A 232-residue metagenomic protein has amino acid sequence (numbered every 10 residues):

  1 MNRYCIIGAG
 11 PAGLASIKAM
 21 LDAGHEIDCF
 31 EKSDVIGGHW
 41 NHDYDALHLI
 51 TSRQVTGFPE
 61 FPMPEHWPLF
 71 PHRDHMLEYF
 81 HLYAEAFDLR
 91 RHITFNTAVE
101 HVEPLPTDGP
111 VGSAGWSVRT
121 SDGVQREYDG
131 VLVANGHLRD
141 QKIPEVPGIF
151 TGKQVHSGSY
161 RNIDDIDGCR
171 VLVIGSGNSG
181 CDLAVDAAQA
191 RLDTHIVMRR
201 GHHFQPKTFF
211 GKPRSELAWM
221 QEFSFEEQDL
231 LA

Functional and structural regions predicted by a protein language model:
M1-Y4: Extreme N-terminal starter segment of soluble prokaryotic enzymes
I6-A12, S16-I36, V124-R126, V131-A232: Rossmann-like dinucleotide-binding core of oxidoreductases
I6-R90, M198-K207: Beta1-alpha1 glycine-rich phosphate/pyrophosphate-binding loop at the start of Rossmann-like nucleotide-binding domains
D43-D45, D108-G109, F209-P213: Short low-complexity, flexible loop/linker segments enriched in glycine and/or proline with clustered acidic
A46-P62, P110-A114, G148, D229-A232: Flavin (FAD/FMN) cofactor-binding and adjacent substrate-gating region of FAD-dependent oxidoreductase domains
G57, F95, H101, Q154-S157 (+1 more regions): Structural signal for conserved beta-strand scaffold positions within catalytic alpha/beta enzyme cores
P62, E100, P106, S159-N162 (+1 more regions): Residue-level detector of flexible, active-site-proximal loop/helix-junction positions within diverse enzyme catalytic
L69-R139: Feature captures the FAD/FMN-dependent oxidoreductase FAD-binding
